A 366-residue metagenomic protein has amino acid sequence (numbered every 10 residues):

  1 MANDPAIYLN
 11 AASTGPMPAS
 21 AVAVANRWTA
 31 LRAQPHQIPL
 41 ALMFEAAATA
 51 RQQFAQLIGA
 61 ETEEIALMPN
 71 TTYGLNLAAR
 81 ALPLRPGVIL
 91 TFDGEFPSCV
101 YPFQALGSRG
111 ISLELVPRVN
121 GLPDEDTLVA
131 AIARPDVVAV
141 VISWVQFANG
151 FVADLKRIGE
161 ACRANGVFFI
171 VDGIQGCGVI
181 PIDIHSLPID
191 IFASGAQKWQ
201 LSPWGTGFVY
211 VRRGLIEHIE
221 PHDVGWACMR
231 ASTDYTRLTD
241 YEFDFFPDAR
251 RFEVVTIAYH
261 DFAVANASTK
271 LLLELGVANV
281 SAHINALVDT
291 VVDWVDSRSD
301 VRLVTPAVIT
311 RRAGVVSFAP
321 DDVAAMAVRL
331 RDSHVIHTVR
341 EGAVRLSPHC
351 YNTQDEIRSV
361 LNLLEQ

Functional and structural regions predicted by a protein language model:
M1-Q366: Pyridoxal 5′-phosphate
